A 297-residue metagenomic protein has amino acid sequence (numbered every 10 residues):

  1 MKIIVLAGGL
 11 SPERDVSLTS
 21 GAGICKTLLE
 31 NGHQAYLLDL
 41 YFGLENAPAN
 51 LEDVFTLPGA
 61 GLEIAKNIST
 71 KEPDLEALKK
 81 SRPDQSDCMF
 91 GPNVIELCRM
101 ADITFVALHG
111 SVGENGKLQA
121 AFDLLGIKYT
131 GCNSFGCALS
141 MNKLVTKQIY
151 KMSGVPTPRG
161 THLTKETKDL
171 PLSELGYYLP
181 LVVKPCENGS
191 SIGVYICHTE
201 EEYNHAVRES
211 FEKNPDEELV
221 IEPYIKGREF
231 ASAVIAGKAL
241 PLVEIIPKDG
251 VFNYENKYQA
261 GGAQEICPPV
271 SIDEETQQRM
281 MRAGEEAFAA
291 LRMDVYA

Functional and structural regions predicted by a protein language model:
M1, L6-L10, D273-A297: ATP-dependent carboxylate activation and anion-phosphoryl transfer catalytic cores that bind Mg-ATP to form
M1-F135, L139-M141, V145, M152 (+1 more regions): ATP-binding N-terminal substructure of ATP-dependent carboxylate-amine bond-forming enzymes
I3-A7, S11, T19, V94-C98 (+3 more regions): Active-site nucleotide/adenylate-binding loops and adjacent lid/helix of ATP-dependent enzymes
L38-D39, L219-P223, R292-A297: A short glycine-rich, hydrophobically flanked beta-strand micro-motif that places a catalytic Asp/Glu for divalent metal
E114-N115, R228-F230, A297: Short, well-ordered alpha-helical microsegments
H198-R282, A287: Phosphate-binding site of ATP-dependent enzymes
